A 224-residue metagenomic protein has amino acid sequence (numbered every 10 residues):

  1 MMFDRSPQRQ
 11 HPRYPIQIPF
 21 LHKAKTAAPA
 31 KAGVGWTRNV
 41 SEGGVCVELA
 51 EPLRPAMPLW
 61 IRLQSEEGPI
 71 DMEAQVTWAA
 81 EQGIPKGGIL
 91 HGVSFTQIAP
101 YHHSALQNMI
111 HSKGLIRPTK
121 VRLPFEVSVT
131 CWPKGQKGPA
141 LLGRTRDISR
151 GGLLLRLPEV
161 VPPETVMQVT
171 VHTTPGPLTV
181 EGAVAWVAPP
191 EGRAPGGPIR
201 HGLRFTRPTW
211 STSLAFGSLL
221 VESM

Functional and structural regions predicted by a protein language model:
M1-M224: Structured alpha-helical
